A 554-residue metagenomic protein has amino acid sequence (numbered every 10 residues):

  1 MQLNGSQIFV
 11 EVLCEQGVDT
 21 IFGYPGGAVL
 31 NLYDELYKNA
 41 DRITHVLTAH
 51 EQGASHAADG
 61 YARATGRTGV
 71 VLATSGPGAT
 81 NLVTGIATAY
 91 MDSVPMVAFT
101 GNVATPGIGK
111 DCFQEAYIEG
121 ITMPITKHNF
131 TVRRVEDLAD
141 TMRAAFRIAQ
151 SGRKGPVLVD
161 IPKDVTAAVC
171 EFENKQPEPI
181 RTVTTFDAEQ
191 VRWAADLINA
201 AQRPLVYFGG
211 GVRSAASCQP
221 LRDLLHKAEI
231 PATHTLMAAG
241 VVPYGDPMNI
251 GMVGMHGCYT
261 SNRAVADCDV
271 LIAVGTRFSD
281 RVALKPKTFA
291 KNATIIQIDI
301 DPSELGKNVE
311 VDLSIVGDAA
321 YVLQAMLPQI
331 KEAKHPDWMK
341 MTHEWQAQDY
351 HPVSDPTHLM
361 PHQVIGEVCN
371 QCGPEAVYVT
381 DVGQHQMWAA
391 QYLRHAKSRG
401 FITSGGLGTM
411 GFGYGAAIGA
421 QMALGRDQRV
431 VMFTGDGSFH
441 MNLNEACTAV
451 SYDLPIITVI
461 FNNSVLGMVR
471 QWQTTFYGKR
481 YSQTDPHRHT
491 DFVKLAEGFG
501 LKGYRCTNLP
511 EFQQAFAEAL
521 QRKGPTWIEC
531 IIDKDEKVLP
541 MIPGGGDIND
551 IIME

Functional and structural regions predicted by a protein language model:
M1-A333, E367, Q371-P374, R429 (+5 more regions): N-terminal alpha/beta PP-like core and its mobile active-site loop of ThDP/TPP-dependent enzymes
F9-V10, C14-Q16, G27, L32-Y37 (+1 more regions): Active-site diphosphate/adenylate-binding microenvironment
Y24-G26, H45-H56, V71-G78, R133-R134 (+6 more regions): Active-site nucleophile and cofactor-binding loops and adjacent substrate-binding regions of central metabolic enzymes
G69-V71, V159, Y378, F401 (+1 more regions): Well-ordered beta-strand positions enriched in small/hydrophobic/aromatic, beta-favoring residues
F99, I108-Q114, G306-N308, S314-V316 (+2 more regions): Thiamine diphosphate
E136, N174, N292-Q384, L509-Q514 (+2 more regions): Phosphate/pyrophosphate-binding active-site segments
T184, S354, Y481-D485: Short, surface-exposed loop/turn motifs that are enriched in glycine and acidic residues and include a nearby proline
